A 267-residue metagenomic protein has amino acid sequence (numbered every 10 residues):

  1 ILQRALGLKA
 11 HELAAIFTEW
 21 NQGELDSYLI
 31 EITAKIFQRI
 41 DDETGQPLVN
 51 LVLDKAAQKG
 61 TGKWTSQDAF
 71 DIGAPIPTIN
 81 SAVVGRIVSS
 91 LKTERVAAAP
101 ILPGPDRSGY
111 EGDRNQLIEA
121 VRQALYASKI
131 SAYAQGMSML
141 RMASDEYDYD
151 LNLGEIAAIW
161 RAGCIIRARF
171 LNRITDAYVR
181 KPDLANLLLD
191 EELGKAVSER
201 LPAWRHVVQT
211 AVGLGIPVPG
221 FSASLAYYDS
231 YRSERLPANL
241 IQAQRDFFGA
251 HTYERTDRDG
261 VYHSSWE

Functional and structural regions predicted by a protein language model:
I1-G213, P217-V218: C-terminal substrate-binding/catalytic lobe of Rossmann-fold NAD(P)-dependent dehydrogenases
S198-E199, A203-E267: C-terminal amphipathic alpha-helical interaction region
